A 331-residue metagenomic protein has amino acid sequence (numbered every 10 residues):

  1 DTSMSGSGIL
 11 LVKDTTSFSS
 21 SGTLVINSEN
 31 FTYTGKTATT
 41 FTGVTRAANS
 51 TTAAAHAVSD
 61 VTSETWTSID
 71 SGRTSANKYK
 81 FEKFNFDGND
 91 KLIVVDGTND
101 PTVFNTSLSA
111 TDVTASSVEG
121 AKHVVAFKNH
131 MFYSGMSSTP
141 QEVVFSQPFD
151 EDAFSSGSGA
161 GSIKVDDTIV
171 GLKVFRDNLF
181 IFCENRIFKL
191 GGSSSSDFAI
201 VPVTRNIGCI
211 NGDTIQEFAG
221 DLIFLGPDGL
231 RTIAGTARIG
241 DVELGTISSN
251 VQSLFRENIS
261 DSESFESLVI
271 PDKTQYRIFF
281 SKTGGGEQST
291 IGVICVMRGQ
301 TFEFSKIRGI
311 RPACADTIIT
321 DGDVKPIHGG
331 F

Functional and structural regions predicted by a protein language model:
D1-E64: Autoprocessing Asn-cyclization modules and mimics
V25, V103-F104: A general beta-strand register signal
T65-D90: Blade-loop segments of beta-propeller domains
W66-R73, S109-A115, S155-I163, A199-T204 (+1 more regions): A short beta-strand motif characteristic of beta-propeller blades
N85-F86, N129-H130, S138, V165-F331: Beta-sheet-dominated scaffold domains
N105-A126: Asp-box/WD-like beta-propeller blade repeats and closely related beta-sheet repeat scaffolds
G135-S155, G191: Blade/loop signatures of beta-propeller domains
